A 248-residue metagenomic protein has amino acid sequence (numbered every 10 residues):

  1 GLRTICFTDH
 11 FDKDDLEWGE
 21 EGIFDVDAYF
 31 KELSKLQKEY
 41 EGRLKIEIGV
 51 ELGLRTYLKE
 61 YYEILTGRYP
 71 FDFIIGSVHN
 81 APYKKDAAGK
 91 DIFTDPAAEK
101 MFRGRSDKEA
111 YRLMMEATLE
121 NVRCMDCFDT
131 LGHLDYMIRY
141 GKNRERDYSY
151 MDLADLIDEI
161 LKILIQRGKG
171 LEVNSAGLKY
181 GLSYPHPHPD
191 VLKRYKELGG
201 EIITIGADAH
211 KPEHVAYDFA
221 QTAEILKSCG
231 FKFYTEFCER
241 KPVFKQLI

Functional and structural regions predicted by a protein language model:
G1-G104, K108-R112, H214: A metal-dependent hydrolase metal-coordination microenvironment
R3-F7, K90-D91, G132-H133, I163-I165 (+1 more regions): Short hydrophobic/aromatic-rich motifs at helix boundaries and adjacent loops
I5-F7, I46-V50, I74-G76, L131-G132 (+3 more regions): Hydrophobic faces of well-ordered beta-strands that scaffold small-molecule active sites in alpha/beta enzyme cores
D12-D14, Y69, F73-K162, G170-V173 (+1 more regions): Divalent metal-binding pocket/active-site signature
F30-G42, E63-D72, R123-D126, E159-G168 (+1 more regions): Acidic (Asp/Glu)-rich catalytic clusters
L36, L113, A117, I225: Residues that form generic nucleotide/phosphate-binding pockets
M137, R144-I248: Charged catalytic cores and adjacent phosphate/nucleic-acid-binding surfaces used for phosphate/nucleic-acid chemistry
